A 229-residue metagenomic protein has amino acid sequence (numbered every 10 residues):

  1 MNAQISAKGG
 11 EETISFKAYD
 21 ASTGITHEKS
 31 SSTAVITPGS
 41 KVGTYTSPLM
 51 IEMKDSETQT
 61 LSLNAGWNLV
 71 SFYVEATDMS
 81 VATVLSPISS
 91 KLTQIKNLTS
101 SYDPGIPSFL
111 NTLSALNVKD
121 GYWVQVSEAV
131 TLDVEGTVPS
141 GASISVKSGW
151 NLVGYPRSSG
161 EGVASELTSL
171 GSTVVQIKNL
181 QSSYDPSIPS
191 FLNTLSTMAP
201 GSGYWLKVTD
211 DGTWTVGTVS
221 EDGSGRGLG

Functional and structural regions predicted by a protein language model:
M1-G229: N-terminal exported-region signature
